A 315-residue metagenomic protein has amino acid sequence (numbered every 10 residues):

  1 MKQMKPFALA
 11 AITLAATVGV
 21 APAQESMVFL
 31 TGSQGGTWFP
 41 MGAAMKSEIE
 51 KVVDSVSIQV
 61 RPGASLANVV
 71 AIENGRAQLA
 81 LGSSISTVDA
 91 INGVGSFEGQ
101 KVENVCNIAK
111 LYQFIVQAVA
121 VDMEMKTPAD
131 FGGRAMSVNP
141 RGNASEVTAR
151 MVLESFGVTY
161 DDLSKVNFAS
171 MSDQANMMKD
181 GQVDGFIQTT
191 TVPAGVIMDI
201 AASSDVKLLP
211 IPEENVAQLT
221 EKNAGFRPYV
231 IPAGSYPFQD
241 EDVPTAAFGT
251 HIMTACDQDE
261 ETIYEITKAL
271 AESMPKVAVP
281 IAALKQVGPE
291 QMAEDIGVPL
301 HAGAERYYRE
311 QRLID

Functional and structural regions predicted by a protein language model:
M1-A8: Bacterial N-terminal signal peptides that target proteins for export
A10-T17: Bacterial N-terminal signal peptides
T17-A23: Sec/Tat signal peptide C-region and signal peptidase I cleavage site
Q24, G36, V53-S55, A64-A67 (+6 more regions): Extracytoplasmic
S26-V52, V56-Q59, F114-D180, E294 (+1 more regions): Bilobed "Venus flytrap"/periplasmic-binding protein-like clamshell domains and structurally analogous long
M41-S47, Q59-G99, A118-K126, S172-M177 (+3 more regions): Pocket-flanking alpha-helical
S84, V94-S96, T159-M253, D257-Q258: Pocket-lining segment of extracytoplasmic ligand-binding domains
D173, K179-D180, T190-L208, Q218-A224 (+1 more regions): An extracytoplasmic/periplasmic, membrane-proximal ligand-sensing/linker region
